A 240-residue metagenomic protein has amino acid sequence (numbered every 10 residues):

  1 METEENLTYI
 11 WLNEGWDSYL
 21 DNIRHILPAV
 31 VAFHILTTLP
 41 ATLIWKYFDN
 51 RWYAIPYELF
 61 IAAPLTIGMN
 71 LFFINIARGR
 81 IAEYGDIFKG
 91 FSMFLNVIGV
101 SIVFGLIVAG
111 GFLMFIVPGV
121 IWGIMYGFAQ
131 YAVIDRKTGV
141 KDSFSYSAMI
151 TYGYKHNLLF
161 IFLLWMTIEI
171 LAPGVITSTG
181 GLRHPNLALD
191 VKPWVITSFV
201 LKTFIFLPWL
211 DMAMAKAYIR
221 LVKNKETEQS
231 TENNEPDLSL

Functional and structural regions predicted by a protein language model:
T3, Y47-R80, G105-S145, K155 (+1 more regions): Selective recognition of hydrophobic, aromatic-rich stretches within alpha-helical transmembrane segments of polytopic
T3-L39, I81-G110, W122-P173, D211-M212 (+1 more regions): Interfacial aromatic "cap" segments that immediately flank transmembrane helices in multipass membrane proteins
R24-A62: Long, hydrophobic/aromatic N-terminal blocks
A32-I35, L39-L43, I67, T167 (+1 more regions): Alpha-helical hydrophobic membrane-insertion segments
T37-D49, I170-R183: Juxtamembrane "helix exit" motif at the C-terminal ends of alpha-helical transmembrane segments in multi-pass membrane
M166, L182, F199, D237-S239: Transmembrane helix recognition focused on a "late"/terminal membrane span
L182-D190: Intrinsically disordered, low-complexity Ser/Thr- and acidic-rich flexible linkers and loops, especially at boundaries
E226-L240: Short, intrinsically disordered, charge-rich cytosolic tails of integral membrane proteins
